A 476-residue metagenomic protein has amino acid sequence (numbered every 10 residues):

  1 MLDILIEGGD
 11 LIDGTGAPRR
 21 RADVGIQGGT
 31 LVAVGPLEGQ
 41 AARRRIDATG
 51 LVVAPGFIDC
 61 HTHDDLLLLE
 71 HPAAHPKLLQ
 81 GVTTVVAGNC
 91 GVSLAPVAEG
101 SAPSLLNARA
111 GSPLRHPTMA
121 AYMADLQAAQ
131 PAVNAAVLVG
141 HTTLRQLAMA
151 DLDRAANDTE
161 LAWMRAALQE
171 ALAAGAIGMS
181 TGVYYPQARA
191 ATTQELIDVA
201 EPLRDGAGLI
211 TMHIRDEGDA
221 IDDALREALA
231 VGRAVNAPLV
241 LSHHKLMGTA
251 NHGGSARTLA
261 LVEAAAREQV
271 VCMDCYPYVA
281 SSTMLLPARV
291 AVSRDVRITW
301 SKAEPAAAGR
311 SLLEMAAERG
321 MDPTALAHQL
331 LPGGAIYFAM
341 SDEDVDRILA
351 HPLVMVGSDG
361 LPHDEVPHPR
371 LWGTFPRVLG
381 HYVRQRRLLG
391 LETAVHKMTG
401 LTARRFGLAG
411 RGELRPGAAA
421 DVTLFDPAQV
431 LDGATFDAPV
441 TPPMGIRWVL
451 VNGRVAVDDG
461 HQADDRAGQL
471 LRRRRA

Functional and structural regions predicted by a protein language model:
M1-A22, I26-G28, L78, L286-A476: Active-site microenvironment of metallo-dependent hydrolases
M1-G56, H71: Histidine-rich, glycine-flanked metal-binding segment
V52-P76: Di-metal (Zn2+ and/or Mg2+/Mn2+) metal-binding site signature of metallo-dependent hydrolases with the MBL/beta-CASP
I58-T62, V85-A87, A135-V139, M179-T181 (+4 more regions): Hydrophobic faces of well-ordered beta-strands that scaffold small-molecule active sites in alpha/beta enzyme cores
C60-L68, M149-A162, V183-A191: Active-site mouth loops of central-metabolism enzymes
E70-I177, Q269: Divalent-metal coordination cores built from histidine and acidic residues
P96-R115, Y122-M123, T142-T159, G232-L239 (+3 more regions): Polyanionic/metal-chelating signatures
E170-A228: Divalent metal-binding pocket/active-site signature
